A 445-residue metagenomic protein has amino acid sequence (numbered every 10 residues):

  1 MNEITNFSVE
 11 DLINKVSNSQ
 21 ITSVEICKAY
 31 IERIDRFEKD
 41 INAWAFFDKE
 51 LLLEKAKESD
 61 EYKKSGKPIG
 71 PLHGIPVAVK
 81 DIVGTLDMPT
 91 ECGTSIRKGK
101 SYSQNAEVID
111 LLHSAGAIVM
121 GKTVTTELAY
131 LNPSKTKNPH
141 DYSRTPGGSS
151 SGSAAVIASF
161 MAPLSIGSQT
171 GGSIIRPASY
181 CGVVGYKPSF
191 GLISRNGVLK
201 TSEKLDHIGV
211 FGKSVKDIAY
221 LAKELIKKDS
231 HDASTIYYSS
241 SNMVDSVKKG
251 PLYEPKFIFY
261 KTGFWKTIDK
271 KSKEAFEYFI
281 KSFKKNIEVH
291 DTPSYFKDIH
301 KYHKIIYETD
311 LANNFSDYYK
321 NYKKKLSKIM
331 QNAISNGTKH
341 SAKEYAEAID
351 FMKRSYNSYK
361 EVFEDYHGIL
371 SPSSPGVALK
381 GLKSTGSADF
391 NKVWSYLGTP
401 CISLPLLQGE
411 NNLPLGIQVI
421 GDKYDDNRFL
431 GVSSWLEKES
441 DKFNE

Functional and structural regions predicted by a protein language model:
M1-L53, E344, E445: An N-terminal boundary/leader segment
T5, G74, P89, L205-H207 (+2 more regions): Gly/Ser-rich, acidic/histidine-flanked active-site/gating loops
S23-K28, K270-P293, F315-N321, Y345-Y366: Acyltransferase
R36, D110, S114, S159-L164 (+4 more regions): Structural helix-boundary/capping segments
L72-C92, P251-Y260, Y302-Y356, K360 (+1 more regions): Short helix-loop capping/hinge segments that flank enzyme active sites or metal/cofactor-binding pockets
L72-I208, Y260-T262, S373-T385: Short glycine/serine-rich loop/turn segments
S95, G99, S234-T235, H303 (+3 more regions): Short, surface-exposed loop/helix-turn segments at secondary-structure junctions that function as lids/hinges flanking
